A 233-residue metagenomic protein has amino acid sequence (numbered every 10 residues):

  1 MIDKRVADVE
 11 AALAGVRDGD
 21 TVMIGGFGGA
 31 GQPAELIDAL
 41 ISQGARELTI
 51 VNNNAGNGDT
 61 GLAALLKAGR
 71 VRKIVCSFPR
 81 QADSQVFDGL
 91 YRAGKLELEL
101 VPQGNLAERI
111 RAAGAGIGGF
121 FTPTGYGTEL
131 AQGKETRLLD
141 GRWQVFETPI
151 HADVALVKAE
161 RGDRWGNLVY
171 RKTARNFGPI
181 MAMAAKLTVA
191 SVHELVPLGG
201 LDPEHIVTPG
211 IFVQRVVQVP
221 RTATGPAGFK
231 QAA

Functional and structural regions predicted by a protein language model:
M1-A233: Conserved alpha/beta enzyme-core scaffold
